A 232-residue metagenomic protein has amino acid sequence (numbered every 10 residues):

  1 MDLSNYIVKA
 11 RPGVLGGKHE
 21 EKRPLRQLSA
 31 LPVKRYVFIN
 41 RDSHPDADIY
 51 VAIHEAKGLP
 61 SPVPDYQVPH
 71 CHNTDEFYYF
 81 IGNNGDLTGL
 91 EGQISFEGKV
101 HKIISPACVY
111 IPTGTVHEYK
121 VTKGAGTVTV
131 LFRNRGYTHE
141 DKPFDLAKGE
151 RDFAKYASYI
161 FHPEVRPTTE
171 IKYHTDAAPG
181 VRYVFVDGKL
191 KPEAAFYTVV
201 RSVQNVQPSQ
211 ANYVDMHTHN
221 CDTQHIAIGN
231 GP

Functional and structural regions predicted by a protein language model:
M1-Q67, D145-V214: A short, N-terminal "cap"/entry segment at the start of jelly-roll beta-barrel domains of the cupin/DSBH fold
V37-F38, D48-E55, E76-I81, V109-Y110 (+3 more regions): Ordered hydrophobic segments in well-structured contexts
V51, I94, I103, Y119 (+1 more regions): Hydrophobic beta-strand residues in large extracellular and virion-surface proteins
Y78-S105, T223-P232: A short beta-strand-loop-beta hairpin characteristic of the jelly-roll/cupin
K102-K123: Conserved metal-binding segment of the jelly-roll/cupin
G124-F144: A short hydrophobic beta-strand segment most commonly corresponding to one strand of the jelly-roll/cupin
